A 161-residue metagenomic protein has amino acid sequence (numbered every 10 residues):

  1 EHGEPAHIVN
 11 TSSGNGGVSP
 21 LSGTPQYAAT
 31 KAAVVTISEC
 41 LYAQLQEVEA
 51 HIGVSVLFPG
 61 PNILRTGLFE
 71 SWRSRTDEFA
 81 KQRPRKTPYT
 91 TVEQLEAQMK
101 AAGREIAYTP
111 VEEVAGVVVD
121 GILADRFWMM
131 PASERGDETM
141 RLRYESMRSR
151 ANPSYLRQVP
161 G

Functional and structural regions predicted by a protein language model:
E1-P5, E47: A short helix-coil junction within the Rossmann-fold of NAD(P)-dependent oxidoreductases
N10: Rossmann-fold scaffold of SDR-type NAD(P)-dependent oxidoreductases
S13: Residue(s) in the substrate-gating loop at a strand-loop-helix junction that position the organic substrate next
V18-P25: Active-site loop immediately N-terminal to the catalytic Tyr-X3-Lys motif of short-chain dehydrogenase/reductase
P25, A33-T36: Conserved cofactor-binding/catalytic machinery of classical short-chain dehydrogenase/reductase
T30: Active-site helix of classical SDR
A33, C40-L41, L45: Conserved alpha-helical elements of the SDR catalytic core
Q44-M129: SDR active-site lid
